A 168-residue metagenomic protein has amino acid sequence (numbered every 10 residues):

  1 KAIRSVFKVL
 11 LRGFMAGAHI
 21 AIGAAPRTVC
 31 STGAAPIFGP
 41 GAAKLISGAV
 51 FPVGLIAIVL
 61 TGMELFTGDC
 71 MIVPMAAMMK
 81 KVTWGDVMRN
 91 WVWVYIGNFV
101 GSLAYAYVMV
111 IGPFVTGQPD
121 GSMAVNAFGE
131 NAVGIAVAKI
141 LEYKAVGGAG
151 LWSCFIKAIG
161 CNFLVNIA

Functional and structural regions predicted by a protein language model:
K1-A168: Alpha-helical transmembrane segments and their helix-helix packing motifs
